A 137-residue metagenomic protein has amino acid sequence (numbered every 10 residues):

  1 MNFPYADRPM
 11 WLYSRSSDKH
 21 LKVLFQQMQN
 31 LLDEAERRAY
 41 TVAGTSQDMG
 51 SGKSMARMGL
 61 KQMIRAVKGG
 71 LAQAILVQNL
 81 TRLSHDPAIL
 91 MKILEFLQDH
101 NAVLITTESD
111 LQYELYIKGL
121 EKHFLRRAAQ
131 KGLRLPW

Functional and structural regions predicted by a protein language model:
M1-W137: Short, structured surface patches at the beginning of a domain
